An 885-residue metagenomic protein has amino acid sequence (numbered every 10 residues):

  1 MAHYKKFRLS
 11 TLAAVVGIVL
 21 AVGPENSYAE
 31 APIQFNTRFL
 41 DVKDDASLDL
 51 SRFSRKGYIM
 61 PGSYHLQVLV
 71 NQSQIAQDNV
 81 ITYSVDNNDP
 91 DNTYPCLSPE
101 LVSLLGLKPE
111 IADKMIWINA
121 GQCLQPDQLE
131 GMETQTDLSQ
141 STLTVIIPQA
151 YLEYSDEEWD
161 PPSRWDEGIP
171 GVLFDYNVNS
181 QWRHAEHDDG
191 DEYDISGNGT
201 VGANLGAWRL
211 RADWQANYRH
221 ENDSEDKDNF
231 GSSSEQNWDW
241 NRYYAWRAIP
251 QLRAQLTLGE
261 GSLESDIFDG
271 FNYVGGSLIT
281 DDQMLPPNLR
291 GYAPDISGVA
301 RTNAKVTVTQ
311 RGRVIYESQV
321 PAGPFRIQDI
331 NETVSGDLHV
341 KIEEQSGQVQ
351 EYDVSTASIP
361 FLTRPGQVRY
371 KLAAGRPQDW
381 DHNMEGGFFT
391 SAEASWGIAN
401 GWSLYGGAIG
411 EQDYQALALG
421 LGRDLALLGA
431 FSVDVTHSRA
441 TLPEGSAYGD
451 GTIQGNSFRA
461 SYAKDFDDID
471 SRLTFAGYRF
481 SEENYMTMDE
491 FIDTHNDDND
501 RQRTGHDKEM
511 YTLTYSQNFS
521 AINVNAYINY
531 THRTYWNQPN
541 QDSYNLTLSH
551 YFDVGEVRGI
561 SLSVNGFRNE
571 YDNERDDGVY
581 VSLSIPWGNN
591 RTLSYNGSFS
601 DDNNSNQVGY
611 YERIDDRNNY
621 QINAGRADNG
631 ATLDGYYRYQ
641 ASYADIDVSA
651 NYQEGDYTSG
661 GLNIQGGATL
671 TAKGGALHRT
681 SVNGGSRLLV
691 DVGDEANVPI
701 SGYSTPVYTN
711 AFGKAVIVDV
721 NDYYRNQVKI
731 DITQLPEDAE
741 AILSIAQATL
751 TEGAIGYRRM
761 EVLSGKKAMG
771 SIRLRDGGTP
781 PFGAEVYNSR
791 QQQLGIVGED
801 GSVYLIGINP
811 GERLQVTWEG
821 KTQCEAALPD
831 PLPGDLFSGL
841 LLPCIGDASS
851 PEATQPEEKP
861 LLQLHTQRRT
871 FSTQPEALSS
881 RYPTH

Functional and structural regions predicted by a protein language model:
A2-L9, V15, S27-R290, D602-T669 (+3 more regions): Post-signal-peptide, soluble extracytosolic/periplasmic N-terminal scaffold domains of envelope/secretory systems
M60-Y83, D694-S704, D776-R790: Short, ordered, surface-exposed loop/turn motifs in non-cytosolic proteins
V68, G298, L688-V692, K766-R775: A short, amphipathic beta-strand motif
S84, T705-K714, Q791-S802: Short, acidic Ser/Thr/Gly-rich low-complexity loop/linker segments typical of extracellular and cell-surface proteins
N88-L97, I330-S335, G713-P736, E740 (+2 more regions): Short Pro-Gly-centered beta-turn/loop motif in secreted/extracellular proteins
T142-I147, P360-R364, S744-G765, P829-L864: Extracellular beta-sheet/turn segments enriched in Thr/Pro/Gly and aliphatic residues
S163-K227, V368-T441, E612-N618, A624-N629 (+4 more regions): Conserved, compact domain cores that house catalytic/ligand-binding motifs in diverse enzymes and effector modules
W165, I195-A207, G231-P250, G386-N400 (+12 more regions): Feature captures outer-membrane beta-barrel proteins of Gram-negative bacteria and organelles
